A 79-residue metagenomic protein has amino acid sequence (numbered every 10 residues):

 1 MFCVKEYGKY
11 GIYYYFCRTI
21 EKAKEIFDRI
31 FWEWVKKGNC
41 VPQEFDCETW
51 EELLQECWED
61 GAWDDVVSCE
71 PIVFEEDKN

Functional and structural regions predicted by a protein language model:
M1-G11: Short aromatic-glycine-(Arg/Gly/Cys) micro-motifs in beta-strand/loop hairpins
F2, T19-E21, E75: Short, low-complexity interaction segments enriched in Ser/Thr/Pro/Gly
E6, D28-R29, D60: Generic hydrophobic/packing signal
K9-E21: A short, exposed loop/beta-hairpin motif centered on an aromatic-Gly-Thr core
Y15, D28, L53: Functionally constrained cores in energy, signaling, and assembly domains
R18-C40: A short, charged, amphipathic alpha-helix used as a generic interaction element across diverse proteins
W32-N79: Short, mixed-charge low-complexity intrinsically disordered segments
